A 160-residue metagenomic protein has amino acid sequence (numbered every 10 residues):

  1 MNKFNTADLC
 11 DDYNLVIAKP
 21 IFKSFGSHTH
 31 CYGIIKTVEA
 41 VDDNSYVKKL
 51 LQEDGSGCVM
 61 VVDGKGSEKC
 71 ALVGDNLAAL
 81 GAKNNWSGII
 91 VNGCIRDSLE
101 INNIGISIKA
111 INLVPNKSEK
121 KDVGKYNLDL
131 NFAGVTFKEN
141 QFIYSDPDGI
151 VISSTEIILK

Functional and structural regions predicted by a protein language model:
M1-E139, E156-K160: Feature captures the catalytic cores and cofactor-binding loops of soluble hydro-lyases/lyases that act on carboxylate
K138, F142-S153: Mixed-charge, glycine-accented linear interaction segment located at domain edges/termini
